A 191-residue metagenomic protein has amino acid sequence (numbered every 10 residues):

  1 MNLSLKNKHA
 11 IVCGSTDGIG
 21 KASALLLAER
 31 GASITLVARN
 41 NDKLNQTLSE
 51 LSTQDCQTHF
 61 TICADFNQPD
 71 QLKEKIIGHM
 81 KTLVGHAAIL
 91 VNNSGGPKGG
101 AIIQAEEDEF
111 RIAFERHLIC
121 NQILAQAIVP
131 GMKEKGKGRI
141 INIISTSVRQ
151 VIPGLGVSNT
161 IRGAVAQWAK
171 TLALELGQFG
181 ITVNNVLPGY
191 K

Functional and structural regions predicted by a protein language model:
H9, T16-G18: Conserved glycine-rich cofactor-binding loop
A32-Q46: Conserved glycine-rich Rossmann-like NAD(P)H-binding loop of the short-chain dehydrogenase/reductase
A101-I102, E106-F114, I140: Substrate-binding pocket helix/loop in short-chain dehydrogenase/reductase
A105, V151-N159, T171: Active-site loop-to-helix junction immediately N-terminal to the catalytic Tyr of the SDR YXXXK motif in Rossmann-fold
A125, I161-R162, A169: Active-site helix of classical SDR
P130, L174-E175: Alpha-helical segment proximal to the catalytic Tyr-Lys
S145: Residue(s) in the substrate-gating loop at a strand-loop-helix junction that position the organic substrate next
